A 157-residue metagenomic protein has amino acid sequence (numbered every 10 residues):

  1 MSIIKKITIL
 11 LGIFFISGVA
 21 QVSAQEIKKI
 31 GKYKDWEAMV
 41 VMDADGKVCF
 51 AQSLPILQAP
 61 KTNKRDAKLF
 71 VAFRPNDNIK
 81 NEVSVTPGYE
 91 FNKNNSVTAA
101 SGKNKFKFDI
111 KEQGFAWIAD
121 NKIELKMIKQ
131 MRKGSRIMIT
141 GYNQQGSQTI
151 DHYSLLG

Functional and structural regions predicted by a protein language model:
M1-I9: Bacterial N-terminal signal peptides that target proteins for export
I9-L10, F115: Short amphipathic alpha-helical "recognition" segments used for binding
L10-G18: Bacterial N-terminal signal peptides
A24-G157: A generic "folded-domain core" signal
